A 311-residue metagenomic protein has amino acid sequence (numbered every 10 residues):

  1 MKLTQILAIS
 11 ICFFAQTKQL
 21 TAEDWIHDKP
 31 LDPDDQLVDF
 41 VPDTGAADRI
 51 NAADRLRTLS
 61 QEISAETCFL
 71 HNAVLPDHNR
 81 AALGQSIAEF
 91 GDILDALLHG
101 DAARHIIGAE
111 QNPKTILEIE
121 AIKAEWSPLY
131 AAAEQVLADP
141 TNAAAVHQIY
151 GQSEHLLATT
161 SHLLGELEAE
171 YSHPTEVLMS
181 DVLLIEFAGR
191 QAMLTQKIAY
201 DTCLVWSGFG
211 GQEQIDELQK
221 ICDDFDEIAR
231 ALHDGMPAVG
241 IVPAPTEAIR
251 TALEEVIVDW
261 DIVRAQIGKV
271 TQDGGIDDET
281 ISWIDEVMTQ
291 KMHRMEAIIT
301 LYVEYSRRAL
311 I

Functional and structural regions predicted by a protein language model:
K2-I9: Sec-dependent signal peptide recognition, specifically the positively charged N-region followed immediately by
T17-A22: Boundary at the C-terminal end of the N-terminal hydrophobic targeting segment
E23-I311: Hydrophobic alpha-helical segments
